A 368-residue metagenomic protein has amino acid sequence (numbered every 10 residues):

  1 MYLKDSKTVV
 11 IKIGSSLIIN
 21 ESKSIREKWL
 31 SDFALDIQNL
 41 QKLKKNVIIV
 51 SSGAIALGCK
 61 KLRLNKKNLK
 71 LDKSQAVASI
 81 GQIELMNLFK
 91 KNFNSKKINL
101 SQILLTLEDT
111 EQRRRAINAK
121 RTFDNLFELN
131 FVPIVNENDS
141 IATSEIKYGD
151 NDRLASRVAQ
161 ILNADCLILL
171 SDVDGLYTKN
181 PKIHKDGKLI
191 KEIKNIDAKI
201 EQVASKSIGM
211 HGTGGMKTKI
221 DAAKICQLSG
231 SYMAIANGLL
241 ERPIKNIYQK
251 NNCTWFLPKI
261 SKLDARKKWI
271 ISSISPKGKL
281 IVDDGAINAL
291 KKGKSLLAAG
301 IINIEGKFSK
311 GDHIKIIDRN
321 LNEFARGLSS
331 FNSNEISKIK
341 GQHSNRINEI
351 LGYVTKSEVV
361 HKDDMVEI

Functional and structural regions predicted by a protein language model:
M1-K66, L71-N99, I103-I368: C-terminal catalytic "cap/lid" subdomain
